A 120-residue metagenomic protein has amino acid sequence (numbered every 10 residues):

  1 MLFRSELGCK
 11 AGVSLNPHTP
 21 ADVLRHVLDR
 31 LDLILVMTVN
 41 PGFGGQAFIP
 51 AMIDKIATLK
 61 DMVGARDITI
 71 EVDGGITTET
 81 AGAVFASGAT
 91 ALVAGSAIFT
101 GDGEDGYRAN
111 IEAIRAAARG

Functional and structural regions predicted by a protein language model:
M1-L2: Short, small-residue-biased leader/transition segments that mark boundaries at the very start of proteins
E6-G8, M62-I68, R119-G120: Short helix-capping segments at alpha-helix termini
L7, S14-P50: Histidine/lysine/aspartate-rich catalytic loop segments that bind and position anionic ligands
A11-L15, I34-V39, I68-G74, L92-A94: Hydrophobic faces of well-ordered beta-strands that scaffold small-molecule active sites in alpha/beta enzyme cores
T19-L31, G75-L92: Catalytic cores of alpha/beta
A21-L24, I53-K60, A81, R108-R115: Generic structural signal for well-ordered alpha-helices, preferentially at hydrophobic/aromatic core positions
I34, L59, D73, V84 (+2 more regions): Conserved, mostly hydrophobic/aromatic
F85, F99-G120: C-terminal helical cap(s) of enzyme catalytic domains, especially alpha/beta-barrels
